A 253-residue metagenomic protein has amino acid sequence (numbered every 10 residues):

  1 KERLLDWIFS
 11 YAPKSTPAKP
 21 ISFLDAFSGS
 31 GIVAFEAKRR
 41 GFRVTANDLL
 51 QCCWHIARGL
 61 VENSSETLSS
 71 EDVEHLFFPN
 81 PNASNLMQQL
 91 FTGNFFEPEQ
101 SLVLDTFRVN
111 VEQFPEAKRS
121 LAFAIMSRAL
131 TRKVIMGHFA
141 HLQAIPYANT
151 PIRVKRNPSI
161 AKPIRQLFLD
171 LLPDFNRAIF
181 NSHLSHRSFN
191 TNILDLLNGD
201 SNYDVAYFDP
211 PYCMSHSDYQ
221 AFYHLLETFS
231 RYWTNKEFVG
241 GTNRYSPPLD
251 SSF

Functional and structural regions predicted by a protein language model:
K1-S22, A26, I32-R39, H55 (+1 more regions): S-adenosyl-L-methionine
I8, F23-A37, A46-Q51, S127 (+1 more regions): Conserved proline-anchored active-site loop of SAM-dependent methyltransferases that bridges a beta-strand
F42: Short phosphate-binding/catalytic loops that engage adenosine nucleotides
L49-C52, R231-W233: Short, acidic/turn-prone active-site loops that include or flank metal/cofactor- and phosphate-binding residues
C52, A57-Q113: Conserved phosphoryl-transfer catalytic core
F95-F222, Y232-P248: SAM-dependent nucleic-acid methyltransferase catalytic core
D250-F253: Conserved Class I SAM-dependent methyltransferase catalytic core
